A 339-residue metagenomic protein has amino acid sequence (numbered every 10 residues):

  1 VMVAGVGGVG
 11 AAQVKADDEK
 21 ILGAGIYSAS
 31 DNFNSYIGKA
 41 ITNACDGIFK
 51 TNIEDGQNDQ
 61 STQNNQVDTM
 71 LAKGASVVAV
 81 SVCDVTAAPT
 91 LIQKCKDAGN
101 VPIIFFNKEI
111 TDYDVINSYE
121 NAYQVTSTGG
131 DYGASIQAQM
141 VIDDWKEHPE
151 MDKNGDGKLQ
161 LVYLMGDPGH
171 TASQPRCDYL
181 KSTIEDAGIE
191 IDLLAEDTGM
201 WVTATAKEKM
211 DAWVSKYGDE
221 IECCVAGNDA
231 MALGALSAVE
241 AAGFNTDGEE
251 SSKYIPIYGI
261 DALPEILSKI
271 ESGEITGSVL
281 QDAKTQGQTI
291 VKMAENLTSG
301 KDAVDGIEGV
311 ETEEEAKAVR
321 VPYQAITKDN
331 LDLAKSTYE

Functional and structural regions predicted by a protein language model:
V1-I21, Q93-A98, D332-E339: Short, low-complexity disordered leader/linker segments with a strong preference for bacterial N-terminal type II
D18-K20, A29, G157-Q160, L164-P168 (+2 more regions): Hinge/cleft segment of the Venus flytrap/periplasmic-binding protein
E19-C45, N52-N64, A75, S81-T86 (+3 more regions): Extracytoplasmic "Venus flytrap"
F33-F49, G133-Q137, T171-E190, T205 (+2 more regions): Short, solvent-exposed amphipathic alpha-helices that sit in or adjacent to ligand/effector-binding or catalytic
Q57-V115, Q124-G130, D229-L233: Beta-alpha junction/loop-to-helix N-cap segments that form part of ligand/metal-binding clefts
Q63, Q124-K158, A206-K207, A262-I266 (+1 more regions): Hydrophobic alpha-helical segments within soluble ligand-binding/sensing domains
D68, V80-N100, L180, L194-K269: Hydrophobic alpha-helical
I92-Y132, Q139, E150-M151, G155-G157 (+2 more regions): Flexible loop/hinge segments that line or gate small-molecule binding clefts
